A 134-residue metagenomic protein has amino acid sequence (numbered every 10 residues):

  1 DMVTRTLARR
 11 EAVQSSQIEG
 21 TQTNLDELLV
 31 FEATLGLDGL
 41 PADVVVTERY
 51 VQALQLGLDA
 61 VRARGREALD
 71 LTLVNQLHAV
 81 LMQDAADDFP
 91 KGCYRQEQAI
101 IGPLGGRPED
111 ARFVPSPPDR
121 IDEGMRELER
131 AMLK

Functional and structural regions predicted by a protein language model:
D1-K134: FIC/Doc superfamily catalytic core
